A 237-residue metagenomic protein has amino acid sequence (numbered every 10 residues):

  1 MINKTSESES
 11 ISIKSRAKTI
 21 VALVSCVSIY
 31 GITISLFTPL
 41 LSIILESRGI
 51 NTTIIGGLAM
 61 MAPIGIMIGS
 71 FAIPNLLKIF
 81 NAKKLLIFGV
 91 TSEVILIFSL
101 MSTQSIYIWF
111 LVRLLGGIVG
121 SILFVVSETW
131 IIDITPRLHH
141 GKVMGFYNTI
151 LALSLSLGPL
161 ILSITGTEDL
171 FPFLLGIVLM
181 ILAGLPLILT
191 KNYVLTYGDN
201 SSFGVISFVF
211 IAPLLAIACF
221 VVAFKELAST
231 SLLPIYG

Functional and structural regions predicted by a protein language model:
S15-P63, P213-L214, L227-Y236: Helix-loop boundary and gating motifs at the non-cytosolic
P63-M67, F71, L155-S156: Residue-level signature of mid-helix packing/kink "hotspots" within the transmembrane helices of 12-pass Major
G69-N81, G166: Helix-to-loop junctions at the C-terminal end of transmembrane segments in multipass secondary transporters
N81, S102-Q104: Helix-breaking motifs and short loop linkers at transmembrane-helix boundaries and internal kinks in secondary membrane
K84-S99, I177: Structural signature of the two symmetry-related core transmembrane helices
Y107-L115: Paired small-residue
L114-T149: Cytoplasmic helix-loop-helix junction between adjacent transmembrane helices in 12-TM secondary transporters
I177-Y197: C-terminal membrane-cytosol helix-exit motif in multi-pass small-molecule transporters
